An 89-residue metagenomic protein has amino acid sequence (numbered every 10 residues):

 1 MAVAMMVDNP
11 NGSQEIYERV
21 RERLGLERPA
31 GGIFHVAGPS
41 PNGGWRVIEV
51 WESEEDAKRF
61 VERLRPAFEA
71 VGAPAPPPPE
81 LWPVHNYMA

Functional and structural regions predicted by a protein language model:
M1-P66, A73-A89: Short S/T/G/P-rich N-terminal loop/turn motif that feeds into the first structured element of a domain
